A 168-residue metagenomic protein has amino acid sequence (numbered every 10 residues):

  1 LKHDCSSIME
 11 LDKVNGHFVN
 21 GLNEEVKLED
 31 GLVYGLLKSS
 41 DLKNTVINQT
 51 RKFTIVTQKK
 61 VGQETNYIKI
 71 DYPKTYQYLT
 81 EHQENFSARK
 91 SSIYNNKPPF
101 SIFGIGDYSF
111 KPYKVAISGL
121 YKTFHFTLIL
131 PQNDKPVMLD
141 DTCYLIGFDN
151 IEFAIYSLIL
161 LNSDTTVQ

Functional and structural regions predicted by a protein language model:
L1-Q168: Polybasic, glycine- and aromatic-enriched phosphate-binding surface used to engage nucleic acids
